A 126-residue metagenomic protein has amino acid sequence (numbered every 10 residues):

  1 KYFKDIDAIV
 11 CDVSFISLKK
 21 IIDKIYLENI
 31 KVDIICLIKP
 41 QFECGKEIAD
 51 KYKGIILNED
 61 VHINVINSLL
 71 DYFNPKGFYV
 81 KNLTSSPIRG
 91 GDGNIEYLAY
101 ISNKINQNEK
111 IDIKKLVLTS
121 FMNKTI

Functional and structural regions predicted by a protein language model:
K1-A8, K20: A short acidic, Gly/Pro-enriched loop at the edge of an enzyme's catalytic core that lines a small-molecule cofactor
C11: Redox-cofactor binding/interface segments in oxidoreductases and associated redox assembly factors
K19-I35: A short glycine-rich, Lys/Arg-flanked "PGG" loop and its adjoining helix->strand segment in the class I
K39, G93: Residue-level signal for inorganic ion chemistry
P40-L57: Short, glycine-/aromatic-enriched active-site segment of Class I SAM-dependent methyltransferases
H62-K76: Short alpha-helix
F78-P87: Conserved S-adenosyl-L-methionine
I95, I101-I126: Flexible, glycine-/basic-rich loop-and-beta segments that form/coincide with the SAM-dependent methyltransferase
